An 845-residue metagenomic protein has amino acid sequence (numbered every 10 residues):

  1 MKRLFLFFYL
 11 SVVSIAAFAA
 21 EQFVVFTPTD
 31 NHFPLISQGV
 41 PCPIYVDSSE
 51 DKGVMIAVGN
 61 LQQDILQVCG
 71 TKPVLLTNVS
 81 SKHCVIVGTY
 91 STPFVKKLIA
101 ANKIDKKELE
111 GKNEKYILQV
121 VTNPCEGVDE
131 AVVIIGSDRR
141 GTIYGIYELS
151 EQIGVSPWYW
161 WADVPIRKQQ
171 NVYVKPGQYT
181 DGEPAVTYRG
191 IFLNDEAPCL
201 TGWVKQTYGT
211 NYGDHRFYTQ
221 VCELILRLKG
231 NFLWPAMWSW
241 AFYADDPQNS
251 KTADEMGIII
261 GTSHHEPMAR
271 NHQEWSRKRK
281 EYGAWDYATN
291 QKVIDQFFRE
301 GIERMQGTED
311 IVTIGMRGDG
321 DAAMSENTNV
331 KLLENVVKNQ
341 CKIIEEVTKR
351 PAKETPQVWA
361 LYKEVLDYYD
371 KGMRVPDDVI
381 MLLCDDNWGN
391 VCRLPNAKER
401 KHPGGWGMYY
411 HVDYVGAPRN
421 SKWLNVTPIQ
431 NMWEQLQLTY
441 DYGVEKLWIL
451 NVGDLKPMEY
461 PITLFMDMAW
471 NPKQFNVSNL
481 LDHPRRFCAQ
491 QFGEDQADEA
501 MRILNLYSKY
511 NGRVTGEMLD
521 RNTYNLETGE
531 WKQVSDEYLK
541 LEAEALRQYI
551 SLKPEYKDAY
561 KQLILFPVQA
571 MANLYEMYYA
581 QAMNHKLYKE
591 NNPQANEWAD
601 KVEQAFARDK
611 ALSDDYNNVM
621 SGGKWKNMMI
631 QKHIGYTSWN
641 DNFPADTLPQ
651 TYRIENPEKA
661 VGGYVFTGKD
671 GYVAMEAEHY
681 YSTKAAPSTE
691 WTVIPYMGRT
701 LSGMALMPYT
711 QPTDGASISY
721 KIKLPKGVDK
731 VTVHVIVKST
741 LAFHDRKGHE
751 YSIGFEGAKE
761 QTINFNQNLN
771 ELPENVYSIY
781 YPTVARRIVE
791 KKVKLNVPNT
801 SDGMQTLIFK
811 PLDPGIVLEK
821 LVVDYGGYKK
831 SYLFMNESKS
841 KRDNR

Functional and structural regions predicted by a protein language model:
M1-Q22: Bacterial Sec-dependent N-terminal signal peptides
A20-G182: Contiguous, structured surface segment used for ligand recognition
V133-G136, A197-H215, G230-W240, R277-V293 (+3 more regions): The substrate-binding groove and active-site-proximal loops of carbohydrate-active enzymes, especially glycoside
W158-N211, R216-A236, G404-G407, Y664 (+1 more regions): An acidic-aromatic substrate-binding cleft motif
V164-Q170, P484-K632, I718: C-terminal non-catalytic alpha-helical accessory regions
I166-Y173, M237-W238, A244-P247, T252-E255 (+4 more regions): Gly/Pro-rich turn-and-neighbor structural signature
N231-W234, W240, L383-G389, P395-Y556: Structured mid-domain segments that build the active-site/substrate or prosthetic-cofactor binding neighborhood
H633-R845: Extracytoplasmic
